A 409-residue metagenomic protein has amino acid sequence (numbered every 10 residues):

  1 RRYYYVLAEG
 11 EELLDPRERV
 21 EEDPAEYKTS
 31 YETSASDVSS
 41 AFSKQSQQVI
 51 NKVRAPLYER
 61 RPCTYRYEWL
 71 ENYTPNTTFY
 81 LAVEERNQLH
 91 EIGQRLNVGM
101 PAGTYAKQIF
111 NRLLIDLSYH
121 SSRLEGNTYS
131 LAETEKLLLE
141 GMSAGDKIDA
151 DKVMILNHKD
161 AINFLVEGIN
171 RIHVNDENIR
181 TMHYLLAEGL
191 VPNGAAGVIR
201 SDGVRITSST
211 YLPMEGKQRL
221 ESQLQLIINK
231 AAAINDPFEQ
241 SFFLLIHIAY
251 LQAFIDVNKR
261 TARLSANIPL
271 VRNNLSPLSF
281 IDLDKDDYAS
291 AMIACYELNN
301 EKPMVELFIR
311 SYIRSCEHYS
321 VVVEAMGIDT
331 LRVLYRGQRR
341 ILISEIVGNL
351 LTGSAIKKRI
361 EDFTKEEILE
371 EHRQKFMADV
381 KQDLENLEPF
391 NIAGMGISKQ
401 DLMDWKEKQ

Functional and structural regions predicted by a protein language model:
R1-Q409: FIC/Doc superfamily catalytic core
